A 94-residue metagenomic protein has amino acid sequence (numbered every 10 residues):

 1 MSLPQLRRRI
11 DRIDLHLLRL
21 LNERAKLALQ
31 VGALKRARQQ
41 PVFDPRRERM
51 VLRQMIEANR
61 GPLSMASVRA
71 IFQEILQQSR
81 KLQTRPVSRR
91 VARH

Functional and structural regions predicted by a protein language model:
M1-H94: Domain-level signature for soluble enzymes in the chorismate/prephenate branch of the shikimate pathway
